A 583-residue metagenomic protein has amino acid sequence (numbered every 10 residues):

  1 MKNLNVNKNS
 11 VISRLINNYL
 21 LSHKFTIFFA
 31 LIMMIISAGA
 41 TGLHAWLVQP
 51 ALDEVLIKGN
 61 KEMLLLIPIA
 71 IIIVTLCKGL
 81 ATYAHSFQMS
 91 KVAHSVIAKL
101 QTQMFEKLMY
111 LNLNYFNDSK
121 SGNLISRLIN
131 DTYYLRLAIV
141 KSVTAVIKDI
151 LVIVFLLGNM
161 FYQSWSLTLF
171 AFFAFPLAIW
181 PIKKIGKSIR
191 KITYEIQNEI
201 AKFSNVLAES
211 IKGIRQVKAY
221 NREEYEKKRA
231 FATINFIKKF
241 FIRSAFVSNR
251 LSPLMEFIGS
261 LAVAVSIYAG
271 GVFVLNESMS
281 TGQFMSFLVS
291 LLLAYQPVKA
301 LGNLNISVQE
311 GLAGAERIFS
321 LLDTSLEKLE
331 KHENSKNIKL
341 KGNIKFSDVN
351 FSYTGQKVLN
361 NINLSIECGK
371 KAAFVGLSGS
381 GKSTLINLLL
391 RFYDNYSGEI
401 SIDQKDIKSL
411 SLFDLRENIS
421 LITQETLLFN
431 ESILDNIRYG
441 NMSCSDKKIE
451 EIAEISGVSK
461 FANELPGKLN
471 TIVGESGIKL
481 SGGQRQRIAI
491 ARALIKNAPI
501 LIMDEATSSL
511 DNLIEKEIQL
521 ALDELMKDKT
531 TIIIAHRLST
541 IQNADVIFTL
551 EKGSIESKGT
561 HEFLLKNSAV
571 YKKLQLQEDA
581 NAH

Functional and structural regions predicted by a protein language model:
M1-T41, L56-I67, H85-M89, A93 (+12 more regions): Membrane-integrated ABC transporters
K2-V6, H94, T102-S126, N130-Y134 (+5 more regions): Short intracellular "coupling" helices and adjacent cytoplasmic loop segments at the cytosolic face of multi-pass
V11-I12, L20, H85, M89-S90 (+2 more regions): Juxtamembrane loop-to-helix connectors within ABC transporter transmembrane domains
N17, F25-W46, I67, I71 (+6 more regions): Alpha-helical segments in transporter systems
S22, T26-S37, I69-C77, K141-E195 (+2 more regions): Transmembrane helices of ABC transporter permease
K24, L113-N114, N130-I139, V143 (+9 more regions): An intracellular "coupling" helix at the cytosolic face of ABC transporter transmembrane type-1 domains
I57-I67, N159-P176, R243, V247-E316 (+1 more regions): Helix-loop-helix
N337-H583: ABC-type nucleotide-binding domain
